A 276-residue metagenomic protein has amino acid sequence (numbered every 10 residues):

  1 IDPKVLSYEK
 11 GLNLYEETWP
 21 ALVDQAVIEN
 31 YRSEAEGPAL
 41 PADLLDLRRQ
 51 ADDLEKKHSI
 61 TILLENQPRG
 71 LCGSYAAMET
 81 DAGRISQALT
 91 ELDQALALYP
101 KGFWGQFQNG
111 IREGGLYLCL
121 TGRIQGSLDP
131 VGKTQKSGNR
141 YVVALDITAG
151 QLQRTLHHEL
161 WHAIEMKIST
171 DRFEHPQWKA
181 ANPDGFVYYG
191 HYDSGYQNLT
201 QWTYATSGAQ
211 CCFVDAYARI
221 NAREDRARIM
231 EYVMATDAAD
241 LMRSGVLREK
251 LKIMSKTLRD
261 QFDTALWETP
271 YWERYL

Functional and structural regions predicted by a protein language model:
I1-Q87, H191-T206, R223, L258-Q261: Non-catalytic architectural context of zinc metalloproteases
D2, W19, G37-L40, Q67 (+5 more regions): Intrinsic-disorder/low-complexity coil detector
P20, R48, D52, S86-A97 (+5 more regions): Generic detector of well-ordered alpha-helical segments enriched in charged/polar residues, highlighting helical
I62-S137: Auxiliary, metal-adjacent structural segments of Zn-dependent hydrolase domains
I111-L276: Active-site-flanking segments in enzyme catalytic domains
